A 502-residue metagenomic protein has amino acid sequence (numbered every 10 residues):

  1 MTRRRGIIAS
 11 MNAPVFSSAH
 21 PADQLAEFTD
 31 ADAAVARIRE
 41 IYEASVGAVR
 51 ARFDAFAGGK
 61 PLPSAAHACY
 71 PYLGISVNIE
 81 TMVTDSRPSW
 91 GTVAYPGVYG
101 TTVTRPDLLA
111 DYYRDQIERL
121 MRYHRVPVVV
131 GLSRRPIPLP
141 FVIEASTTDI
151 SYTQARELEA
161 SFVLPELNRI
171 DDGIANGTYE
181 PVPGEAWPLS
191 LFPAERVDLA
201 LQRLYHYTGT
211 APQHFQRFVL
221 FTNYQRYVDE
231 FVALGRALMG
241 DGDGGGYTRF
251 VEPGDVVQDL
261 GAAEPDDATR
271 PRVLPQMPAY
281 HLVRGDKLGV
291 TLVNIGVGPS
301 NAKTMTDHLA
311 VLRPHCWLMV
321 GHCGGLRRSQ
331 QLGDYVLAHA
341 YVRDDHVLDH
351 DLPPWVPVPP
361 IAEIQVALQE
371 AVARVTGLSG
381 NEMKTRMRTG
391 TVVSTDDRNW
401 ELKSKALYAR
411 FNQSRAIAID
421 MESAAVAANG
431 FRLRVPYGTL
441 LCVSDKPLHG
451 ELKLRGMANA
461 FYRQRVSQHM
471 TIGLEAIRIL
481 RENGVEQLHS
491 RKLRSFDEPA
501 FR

Functional and structural regions predicted by a protein language model:
R3-C316, G324-R502: Accessory terminal and edge-of-domain segments that mediate assembly/interaction and cofactor placement around
